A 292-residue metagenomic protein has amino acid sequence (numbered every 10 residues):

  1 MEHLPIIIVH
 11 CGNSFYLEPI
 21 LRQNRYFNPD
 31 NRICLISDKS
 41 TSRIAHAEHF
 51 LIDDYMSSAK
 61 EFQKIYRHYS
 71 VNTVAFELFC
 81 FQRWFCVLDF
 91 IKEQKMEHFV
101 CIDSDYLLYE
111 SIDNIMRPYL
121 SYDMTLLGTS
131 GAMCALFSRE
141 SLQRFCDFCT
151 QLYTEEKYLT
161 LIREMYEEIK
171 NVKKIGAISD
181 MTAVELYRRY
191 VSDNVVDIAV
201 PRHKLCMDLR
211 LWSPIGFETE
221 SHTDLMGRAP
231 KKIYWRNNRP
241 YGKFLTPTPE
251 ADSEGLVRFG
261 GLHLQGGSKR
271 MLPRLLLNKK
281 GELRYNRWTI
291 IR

Functional and structural regions predicted by a protein language model:
M1-Y69, K92, Q265-R292: N-terminal anchoring/stem segment of glycosyltransferases
F15-E18, F81-F85, I178-L186: A structural signal for well-ordered alpha-helical segments within the folded catalytic domains of diverse enzymes
Y26-N31, D89-V100, R139-L142: Secondary-structure boundary elements
L35, Y119-D123, L127, Y153: Catalytic phosphate/metal-binding cores of nucleic-acid and nucleotide-processing enzymes, i.e., regions that mediate
E61-V74, E156-E164: An acidic/histidine-cluster motif and surrounding catalytic segment that typifies divalent-metal-assisted enzyme active
F79-T125: GT-A fold catalytic core of metal-dependent nucleotide-sugar glycosyltransferases, centered on the diacidic
D123-S141: Short beta-strand-to-loop element that shapes/binds the nucleotide-sugar donor at the catalytic cleft/hinge
C146-I291: Catalytic core and acceptor-binding pocket of nucleotide-sugar-dependent glycosyltransferases
